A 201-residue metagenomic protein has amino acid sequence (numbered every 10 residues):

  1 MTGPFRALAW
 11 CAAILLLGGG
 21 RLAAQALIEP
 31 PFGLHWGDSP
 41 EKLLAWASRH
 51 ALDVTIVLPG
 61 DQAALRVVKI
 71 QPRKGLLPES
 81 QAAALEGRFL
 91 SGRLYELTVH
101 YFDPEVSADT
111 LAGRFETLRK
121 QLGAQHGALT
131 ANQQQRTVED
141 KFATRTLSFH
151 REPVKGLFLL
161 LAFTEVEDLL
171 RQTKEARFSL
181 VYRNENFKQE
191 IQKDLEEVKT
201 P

Functional and structural regions predicted by a protein language model:
M1-W10: Bacterial N-terminal signal peptides that target proteins for export
A9-G19: Bacterial N-terminal signal peptides
G18-A26: Bacterial Sec-dependent signal peptides at the C-terminal "C-region" and cleavage site
Q25-A64, Y101-P201: Non-cytosolic coordination micro-motifs
L65-T110: Mid-chain, structured segments of secreted extracytoplasmic proteins
